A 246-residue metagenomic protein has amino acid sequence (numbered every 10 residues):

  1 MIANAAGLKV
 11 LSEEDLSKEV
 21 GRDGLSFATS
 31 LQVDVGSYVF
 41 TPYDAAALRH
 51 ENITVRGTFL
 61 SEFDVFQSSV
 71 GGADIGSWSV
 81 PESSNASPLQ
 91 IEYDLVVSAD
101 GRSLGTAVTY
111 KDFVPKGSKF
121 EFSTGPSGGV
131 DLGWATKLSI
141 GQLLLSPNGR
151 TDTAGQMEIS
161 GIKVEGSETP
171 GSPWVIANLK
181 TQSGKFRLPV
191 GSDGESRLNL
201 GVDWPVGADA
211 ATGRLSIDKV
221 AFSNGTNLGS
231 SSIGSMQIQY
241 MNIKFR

Functional and structural regions predicted by a protein language model:
M1-S26: Low-complexity repetitive segments in secreted/extracellular proteins
S26-R246: Intrinsically disordered, low-complexity polar regions and short flexible loop motifs
